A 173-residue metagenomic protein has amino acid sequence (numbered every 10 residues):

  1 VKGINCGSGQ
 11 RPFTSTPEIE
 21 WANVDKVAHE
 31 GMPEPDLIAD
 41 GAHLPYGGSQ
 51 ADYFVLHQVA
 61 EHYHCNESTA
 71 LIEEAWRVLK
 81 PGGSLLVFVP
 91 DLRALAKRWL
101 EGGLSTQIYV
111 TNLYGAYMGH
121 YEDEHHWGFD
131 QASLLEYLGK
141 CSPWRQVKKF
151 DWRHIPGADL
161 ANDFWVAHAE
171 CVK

Functional and structural regions predicted by a protein language model:
K2-L95, A169-K173: Conserved SAM-binding loop
C65-K80, S84-V172: S-adenosyl-L-methionine-dependent methyltransferase catalytic module, highlighting the catalytic core
